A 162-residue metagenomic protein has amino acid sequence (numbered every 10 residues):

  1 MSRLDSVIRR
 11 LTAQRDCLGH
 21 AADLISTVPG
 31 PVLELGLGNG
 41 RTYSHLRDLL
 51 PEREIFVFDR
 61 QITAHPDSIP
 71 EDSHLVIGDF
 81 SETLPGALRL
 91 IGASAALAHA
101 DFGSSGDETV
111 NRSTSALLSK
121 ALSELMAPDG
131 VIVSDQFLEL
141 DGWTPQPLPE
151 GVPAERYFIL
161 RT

Functional and structural regions predicted by a protein language model:
M1-G30: Class I SAM-dependent methyltransferase Rossmann-like catalytic core, especially the SAM/SAH-binding loop
S26, L50, I91-G92, L125-M126: A generic alpha-to-beta junction signature in SAM-dependent methyltransferases
V28-G38: Conserved class I S-adenosyl-L-methionine
G40-S44: Glycine-rich SAM-binding Motif I of class I
R53-D59: Conserved SAM-binding motif I beta-strand of class I
Q61-G92: S-adenosyl-L-methionine
A93-G103: Short SAM/SAH-binding signature in class I
S104-T162: C-terminal substrate-binding/active-site "lid" region of AdoMet-derived donor-dependent transferases
